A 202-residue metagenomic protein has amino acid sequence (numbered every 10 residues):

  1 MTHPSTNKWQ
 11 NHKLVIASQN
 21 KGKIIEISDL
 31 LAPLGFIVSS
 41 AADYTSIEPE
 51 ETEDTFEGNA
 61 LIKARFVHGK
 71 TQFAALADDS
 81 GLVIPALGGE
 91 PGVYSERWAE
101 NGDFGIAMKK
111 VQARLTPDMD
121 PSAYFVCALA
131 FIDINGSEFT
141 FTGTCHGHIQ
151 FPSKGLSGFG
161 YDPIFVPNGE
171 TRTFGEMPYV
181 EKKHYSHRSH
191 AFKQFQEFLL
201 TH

Functional and structural regions predicted by a protein language model:
T2-V15, G22-H202: Anionic-ligand binding patches
